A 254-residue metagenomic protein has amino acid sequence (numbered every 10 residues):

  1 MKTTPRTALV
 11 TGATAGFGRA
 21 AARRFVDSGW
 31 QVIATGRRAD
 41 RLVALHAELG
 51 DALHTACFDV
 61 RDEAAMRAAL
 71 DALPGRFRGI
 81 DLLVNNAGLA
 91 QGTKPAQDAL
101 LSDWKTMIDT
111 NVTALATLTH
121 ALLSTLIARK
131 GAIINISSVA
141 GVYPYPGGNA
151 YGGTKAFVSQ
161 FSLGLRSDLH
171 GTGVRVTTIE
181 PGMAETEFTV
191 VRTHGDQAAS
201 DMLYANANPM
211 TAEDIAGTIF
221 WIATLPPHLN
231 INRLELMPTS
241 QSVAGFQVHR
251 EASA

Functional and structural regions predicted by a protein language model:
T14-A15: Conserved glycine-rich cofactor-binding loop
S28-A44: Conserved glycine-rich Rossmann-like NAD(P)H-binding loop of the short-chain dehydrogenase/reductase
C57-A68, L101: The beta1-alpha1 cofactor-binding region of Rossmann-like NAD(H)/NADP(H)-dependent oxidoreductases
K94-A96, L100-T106: Substrate-binding pocket helix/loop in short-chain dehydrogenase/reductase
T119, T154: Active-site helix of classical SDR
S138: Residue(s) in the substrate-gating loop at a strand-loop-helix junction that position the organic substrate next
T178-G182, Q197-G245, H249: C-terminal helical subdomain
